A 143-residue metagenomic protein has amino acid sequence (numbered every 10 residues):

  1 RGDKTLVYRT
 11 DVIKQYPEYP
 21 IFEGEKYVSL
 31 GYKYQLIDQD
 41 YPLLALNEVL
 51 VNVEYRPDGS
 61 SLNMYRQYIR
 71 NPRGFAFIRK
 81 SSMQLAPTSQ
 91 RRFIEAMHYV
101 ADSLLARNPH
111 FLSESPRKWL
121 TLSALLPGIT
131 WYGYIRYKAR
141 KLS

Functional and structural regions predicted by a protein language model:
R1-L62: Conserved nucleotide-sugar donor-binding catalytic segment
R9, L30-K33, N71-F75, A96: Alpha-helical structural motif
R9, P20-I21, N71, P87-R91 (+1 more regions): Alpha-helix initiation/capping motif
Y27, Q90-F93: Alpha-helix N-cap/helix-initiation sites
Y27-L43, S82-A86, L105-L122: Short flexible/disordered coil segments
V51-R56, N63-S89: Catalytic core of nucleotide-sugar-dependent glycosyltransferases
R92-A101: Structural register within alpha-helical repeat arrays
D102-S143: Membrane-interface aromatic/basic loop that binds lipid-linked glycans or pyrophosphate carriers, typified by
